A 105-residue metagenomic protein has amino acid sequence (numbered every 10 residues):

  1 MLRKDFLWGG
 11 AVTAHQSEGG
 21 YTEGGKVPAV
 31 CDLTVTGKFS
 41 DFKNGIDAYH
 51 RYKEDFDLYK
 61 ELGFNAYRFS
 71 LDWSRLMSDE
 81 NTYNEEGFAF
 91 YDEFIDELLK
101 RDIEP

Functional and structural regions predicted by a protein language model:
M1-P105: Non-catalytic accessory regions flanking glycosidase/transglycosidase catalytic cores in CAZymes
